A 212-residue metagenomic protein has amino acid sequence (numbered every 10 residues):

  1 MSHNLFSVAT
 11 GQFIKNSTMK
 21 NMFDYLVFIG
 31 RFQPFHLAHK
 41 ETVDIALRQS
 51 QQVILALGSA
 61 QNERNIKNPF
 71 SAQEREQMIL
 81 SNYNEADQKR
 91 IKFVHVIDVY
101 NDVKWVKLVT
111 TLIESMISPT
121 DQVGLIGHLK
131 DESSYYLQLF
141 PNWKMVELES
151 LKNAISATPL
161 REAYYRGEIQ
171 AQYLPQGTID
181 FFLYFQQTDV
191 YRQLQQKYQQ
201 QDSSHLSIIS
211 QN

Functional and structural regions predicted by a protein language model:
H3-N212: Nucleotidyltransferase catalytic core that binds NTPs
